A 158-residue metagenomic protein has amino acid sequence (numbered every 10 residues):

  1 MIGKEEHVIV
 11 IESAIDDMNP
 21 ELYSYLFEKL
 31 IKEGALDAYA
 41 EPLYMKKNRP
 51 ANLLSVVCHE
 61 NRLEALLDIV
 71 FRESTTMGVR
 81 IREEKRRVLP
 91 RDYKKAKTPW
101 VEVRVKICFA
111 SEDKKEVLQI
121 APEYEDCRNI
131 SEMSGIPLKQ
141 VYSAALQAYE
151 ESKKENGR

Functional and structural regions predicted by a protein language model:
G3-V57, N61-R158: Long, contiguous binding/interaction regions
